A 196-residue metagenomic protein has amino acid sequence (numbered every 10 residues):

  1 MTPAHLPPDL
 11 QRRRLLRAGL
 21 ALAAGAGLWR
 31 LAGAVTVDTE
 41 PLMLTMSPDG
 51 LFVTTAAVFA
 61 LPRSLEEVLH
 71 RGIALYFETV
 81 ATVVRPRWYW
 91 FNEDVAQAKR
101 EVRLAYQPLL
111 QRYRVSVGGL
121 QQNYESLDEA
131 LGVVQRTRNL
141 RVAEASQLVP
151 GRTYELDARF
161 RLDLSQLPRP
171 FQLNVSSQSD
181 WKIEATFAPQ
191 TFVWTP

Functional and structural regions predicted by a protein language model:
M1-R14, A18-W29: N-terminal secretory signal peptides
P8-L10, G27-S47: C-terminal segment of N-terminal export signals and the immediately downstream linker at the start of the mature
M46-L51, Q107-L110, S146-E155: A short, structured loop/turn motif at beta-sheet edges
L51-F59: Short, well-ordered beta-strand segments enriched in hydrophobic/aromatic residues
F59-V68: Short amphipathic, basic-aromatic surface patches that mediate peripheral association with negatively charged
V68-L127: Structured domain cores in non-transmembrane regions
A74-T82, R136-S165: Internal, hydrophobic beta-strand segments that form the core of beta-sheet-rich folds
P150-P196: Glycine-rich, aromatic-bearing surface loops/beta-hairpins
